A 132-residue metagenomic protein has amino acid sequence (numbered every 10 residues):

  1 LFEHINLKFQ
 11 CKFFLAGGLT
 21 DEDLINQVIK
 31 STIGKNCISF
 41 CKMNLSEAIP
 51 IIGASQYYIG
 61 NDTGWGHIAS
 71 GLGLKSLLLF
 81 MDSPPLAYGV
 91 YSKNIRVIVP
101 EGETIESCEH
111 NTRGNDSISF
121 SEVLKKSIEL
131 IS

Functional and structural regions predicted by a protein language model:
L1-M81: Donor-binding and catalytic core of enzymes assembling or modifying cell-surface/extracellular glycoconjugates
D21-E22, M81, Y91, D116 (+1 more regions): A structural signal for well-ordered alpha-helical scaffolds and beta->alpha junctions
E22-D23, P85-L86, T104: Flexible, glycine-rich phosphate/dinucleotide-binding loops and adjacent beta-alpha linkers at cofactor/substrate
N26-Q27, G73, G89-Y91, C108-H110: Short secondary-structure transition/capping segments
M43, L86-G89, D116: Flexible, active-site-adjacent loop/turn segments at secondary-structure boundaries
E47-I49, A87-Y88, E106-N111: Short, charged, surface-exposed secondary-structure boundary motifs
L72-P100: Gly/Pro- and small hydrophobic-enriched strand-loop and loop-to-helix capping segments that sit at the rims
K93-S132: Leloir-type glycosyltransferase catalytic cores
